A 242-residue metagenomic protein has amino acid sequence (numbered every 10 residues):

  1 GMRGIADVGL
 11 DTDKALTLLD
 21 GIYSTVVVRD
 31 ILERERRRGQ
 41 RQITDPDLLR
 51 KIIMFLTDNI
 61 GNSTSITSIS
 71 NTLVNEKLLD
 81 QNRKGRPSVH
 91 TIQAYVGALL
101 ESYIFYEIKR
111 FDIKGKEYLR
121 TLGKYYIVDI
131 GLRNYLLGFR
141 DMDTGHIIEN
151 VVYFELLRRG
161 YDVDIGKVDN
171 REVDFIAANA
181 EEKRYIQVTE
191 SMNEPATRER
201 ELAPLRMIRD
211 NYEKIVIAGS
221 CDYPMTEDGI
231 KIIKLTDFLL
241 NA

Functional and structural regions predicted by a protein language model:
G1-I5: Extended catalytic-interface subdomain
D7, T12-E182: Accessory nucleic acid-recognition modules appended to NTPase machines
Y126, I186, I215-I217, K231-I233: Hydrophobic/aromatic beta-strand patches that form the interior of the parallel beta-sheet core in alpha/beta enzyme
L156, M207-Y212: Metal-dependent nuclease catalytic cores in nucleic-acid-processing enzymes, especially RNase H-like/related
V168, D210-D228: Nucleic-acid nuclease catalytic cores
V173-D174, E194-T197, D222-T226: Short active-site-adjacent structural elements
K183-N193, E201: Active-site ExK catalytic segment of metal-dependent nucleases
S220-A242: Domain-level recognition of nuclease-like catalytic cores that cleave nucleotide substrates
